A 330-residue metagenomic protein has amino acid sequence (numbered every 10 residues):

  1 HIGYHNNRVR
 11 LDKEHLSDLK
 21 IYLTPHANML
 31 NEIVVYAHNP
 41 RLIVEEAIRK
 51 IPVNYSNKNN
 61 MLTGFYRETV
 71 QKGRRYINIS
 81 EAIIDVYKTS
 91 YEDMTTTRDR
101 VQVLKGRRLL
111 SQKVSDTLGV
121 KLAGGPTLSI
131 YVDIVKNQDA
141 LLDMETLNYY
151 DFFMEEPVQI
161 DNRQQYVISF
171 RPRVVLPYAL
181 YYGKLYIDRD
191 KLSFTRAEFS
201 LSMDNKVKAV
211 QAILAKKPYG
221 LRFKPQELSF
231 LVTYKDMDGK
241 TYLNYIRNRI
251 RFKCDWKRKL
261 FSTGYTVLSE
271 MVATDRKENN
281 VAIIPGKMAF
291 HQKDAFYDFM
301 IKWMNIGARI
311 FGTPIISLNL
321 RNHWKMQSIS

Functional and structural regions predicted by a protein language model:
H1-V9: A short, solvent-exposed loop/turn motif at the edges and junctions of modular extracellular/periplasmic domains
H5, H15, M29, A179 (+1 more regions): Short loop/turn segments at connectors of secondary-structure elements within structured domains
R8, L16-Y150, D161-Q164, V210-L214 (+1 more regions): Surface-exposed, low-complexity/disordered segments and acidic/polar micro-motifs at processing/linker regions
L11-D12, F199-S200, R247: Residue-level structural signal for beta-strand termini and adjacent loop
D12-E14, E155: Short alpha-helical interface patches
M154-P157, Q165-P218, R222-D236: Feature captures eukaryotic membrane-trafficking machinery centered on endolysosomal pathways and lysosome-related
